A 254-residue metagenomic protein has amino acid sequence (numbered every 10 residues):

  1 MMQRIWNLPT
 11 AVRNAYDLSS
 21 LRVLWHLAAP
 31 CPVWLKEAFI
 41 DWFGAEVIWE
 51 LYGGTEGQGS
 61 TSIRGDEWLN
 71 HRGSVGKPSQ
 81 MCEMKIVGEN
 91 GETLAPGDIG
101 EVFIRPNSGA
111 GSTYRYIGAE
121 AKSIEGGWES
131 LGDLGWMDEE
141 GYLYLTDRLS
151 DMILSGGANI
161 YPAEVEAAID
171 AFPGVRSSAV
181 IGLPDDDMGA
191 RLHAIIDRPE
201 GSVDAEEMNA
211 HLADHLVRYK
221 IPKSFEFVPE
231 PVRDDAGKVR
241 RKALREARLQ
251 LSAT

Functional and structural regions predicted by a protein language model:
W6-H71, E83: Gly/Ser/Thr-rich phosphate-binding loop
A28, G53, G76, D133 (+1 more regions): Active-site glycine-centered loops adjacent to acidic/histidine catalytic or metal-binding residues that shape
V33, P106, L134-K220, A243-E246: AMP-binding/adenylate-forming catalytic core of the ANL superfamily
I48-E56, G76-P78, I181-P184, E226: Beta-strand->loop->alpha-helix junctions that form or flank phosphate-binding loops in nucleotide-handling enzymes
P78-M81, E92-I124, I160: Conserved ATP/PPi-binding loop(s) of AMP-dependent carboxylate-activating enzymes
K85-I104, W136-E140, G201-A205, R240: Conserved beta-loop-beta connector loops within the AMP-binding
V217-K238: AMP-binding/adenylate-forming catalytic domain of the ANL superfamily
K238-T254: Phosphopantetheine-dependent thiolation modules in NRPS/PKS and related acyl-activating systems
